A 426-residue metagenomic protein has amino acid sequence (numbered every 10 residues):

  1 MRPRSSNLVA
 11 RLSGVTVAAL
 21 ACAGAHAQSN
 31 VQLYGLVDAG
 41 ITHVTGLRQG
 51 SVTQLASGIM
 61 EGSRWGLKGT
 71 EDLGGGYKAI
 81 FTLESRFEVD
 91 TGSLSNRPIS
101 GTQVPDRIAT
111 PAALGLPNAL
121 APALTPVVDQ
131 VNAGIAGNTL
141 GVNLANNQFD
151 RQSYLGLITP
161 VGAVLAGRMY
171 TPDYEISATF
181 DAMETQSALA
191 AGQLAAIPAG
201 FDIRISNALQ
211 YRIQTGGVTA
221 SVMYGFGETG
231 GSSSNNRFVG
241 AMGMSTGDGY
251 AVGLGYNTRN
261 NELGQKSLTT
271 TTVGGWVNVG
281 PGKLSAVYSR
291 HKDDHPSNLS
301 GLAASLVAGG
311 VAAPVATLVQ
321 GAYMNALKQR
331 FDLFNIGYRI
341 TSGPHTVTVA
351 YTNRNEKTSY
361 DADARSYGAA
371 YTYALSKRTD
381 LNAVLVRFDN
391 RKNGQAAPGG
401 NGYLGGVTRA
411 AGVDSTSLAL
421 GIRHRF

Functional and structural regions predicted by a protein language model:
M1-A27: Gram-negative bacterial Sec-dependent N-terminal signal peptides
S29-I41, T53-G227, M244-D248: Outer membrane beta-barrel
V37-H43, L83-S85, R168, V222-F226 (+6 more regions): Transmembrane beta-barrel strands of outer-membrane/channel proteins
E61-W65, R151-L157, I205-L209, V239-A241 (+5 more regions): Hydrophobic, lipid-facing positions within transmembrane beta-strands of outer-membrane proteins
K68-D72, I158-P160, R212-G216, M244-G249 (+5 more regions): Structural signature of outer-membrane beta-barrel channels/translocons
Y77, G162-V164, G217-V222, G249-L254 (+3 more regions): Repeated loop/turn-to-beta-strand initiation elements of outer-membrane beta-barrel proteins
G240-A370: Detector for outer-membrane/organellar transmembrane beta-barrel domains, recognizing the amphipathic beta-strand
A410-F426: Outer-membrane beta-barrel "beta-signal"
